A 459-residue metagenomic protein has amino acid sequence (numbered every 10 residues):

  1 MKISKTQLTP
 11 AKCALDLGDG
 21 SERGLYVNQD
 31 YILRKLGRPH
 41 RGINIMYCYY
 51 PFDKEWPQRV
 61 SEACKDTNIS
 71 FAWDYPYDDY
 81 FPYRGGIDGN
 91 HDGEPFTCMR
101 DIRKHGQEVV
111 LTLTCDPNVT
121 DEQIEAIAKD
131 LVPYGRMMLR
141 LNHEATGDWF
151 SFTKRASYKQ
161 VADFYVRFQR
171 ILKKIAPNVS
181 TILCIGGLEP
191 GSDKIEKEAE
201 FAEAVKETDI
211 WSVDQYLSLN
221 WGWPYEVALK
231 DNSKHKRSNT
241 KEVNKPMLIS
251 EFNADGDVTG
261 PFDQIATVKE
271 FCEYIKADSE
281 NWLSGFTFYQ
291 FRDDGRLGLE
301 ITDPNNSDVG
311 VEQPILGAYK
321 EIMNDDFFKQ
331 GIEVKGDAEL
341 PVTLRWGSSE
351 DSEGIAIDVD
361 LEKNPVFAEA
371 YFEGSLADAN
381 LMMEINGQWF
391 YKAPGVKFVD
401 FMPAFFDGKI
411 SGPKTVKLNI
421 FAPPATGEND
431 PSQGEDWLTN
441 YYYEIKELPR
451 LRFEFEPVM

Functional and structural regions predicted by a protein language model:
K2-I32, Y47-Y50, P246-E350, F421-D436 (+2 more regions): Substrate-binding cleft of secreted/luminal carbohydrate-active enzymes
D16-P133, D294, S375: N-terminal carbohydrate-binding/catalytic regions of secreted carbohydrate-active enzymes
I45-C48, L111, K197-A228, L248 (+1 more regions): Aromatic- and acid-rich polysaccharide-binding/catalytic face of secreted or lumenal carbohydrate-active enzymes
D78, Y216-T259: Glycoside hydrolase catalytic-domain groove-lining segments
A128-Y158, T181-L188: Active-site groove signature of glycoside hydrolases
Y165, Q169-E196, N244-D257, L283-D293: Aromatic-lined carbohydrate-recognition surfaces of secreted/lumenal glycan-active proteins
G336-S348, S352-L381, V416-I420: A short beta-strand element within beta-rich, extracytoplasmic domains of secreted/secretory-pathway proteins
A377-L448: Beta-strand-rich ligand-recognition modules
